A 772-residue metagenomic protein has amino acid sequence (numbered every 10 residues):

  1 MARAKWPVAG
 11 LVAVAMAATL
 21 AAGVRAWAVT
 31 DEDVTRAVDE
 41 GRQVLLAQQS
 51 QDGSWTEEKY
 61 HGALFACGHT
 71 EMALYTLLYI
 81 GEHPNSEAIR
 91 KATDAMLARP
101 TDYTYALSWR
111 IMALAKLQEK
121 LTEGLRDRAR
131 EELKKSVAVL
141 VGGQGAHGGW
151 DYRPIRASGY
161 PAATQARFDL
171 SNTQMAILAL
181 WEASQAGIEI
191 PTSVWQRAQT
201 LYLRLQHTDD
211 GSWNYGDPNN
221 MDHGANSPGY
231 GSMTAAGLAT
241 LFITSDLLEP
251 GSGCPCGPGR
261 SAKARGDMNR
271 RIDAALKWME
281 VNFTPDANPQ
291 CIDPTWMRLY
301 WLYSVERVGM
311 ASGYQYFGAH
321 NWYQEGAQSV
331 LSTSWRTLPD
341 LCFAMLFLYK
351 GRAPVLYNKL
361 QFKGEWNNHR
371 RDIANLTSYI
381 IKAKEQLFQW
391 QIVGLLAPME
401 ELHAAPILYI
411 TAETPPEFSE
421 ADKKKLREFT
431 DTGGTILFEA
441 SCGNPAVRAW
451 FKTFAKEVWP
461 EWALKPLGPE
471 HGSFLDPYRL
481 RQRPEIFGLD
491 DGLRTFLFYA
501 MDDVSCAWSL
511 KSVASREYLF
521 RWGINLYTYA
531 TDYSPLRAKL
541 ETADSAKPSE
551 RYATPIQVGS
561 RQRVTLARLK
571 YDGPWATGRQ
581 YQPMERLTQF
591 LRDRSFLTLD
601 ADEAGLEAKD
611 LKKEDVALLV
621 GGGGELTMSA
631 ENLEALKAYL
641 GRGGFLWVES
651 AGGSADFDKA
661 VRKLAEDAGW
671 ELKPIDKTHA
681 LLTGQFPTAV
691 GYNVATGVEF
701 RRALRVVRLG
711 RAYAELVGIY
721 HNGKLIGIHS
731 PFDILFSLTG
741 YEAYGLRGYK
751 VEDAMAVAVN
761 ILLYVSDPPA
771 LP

Functional and structural regions predicted by a protein language model:
M1-A13: Bacterial N-terminal signal peptides that target proteins for export
G10-A22: Bacterial N-terminal signal peptides
W27-E40, S54-A88, R99-Q196, R204-E325 (+1 more regions): An alpha-helical repeat/solenoid feature that recognizes helix-turn-helix modules
Y75, R110-M112, V141, G149-D151 (+14 more regions): Structural recognition of the beta-strand scaffold that forms the well-ordered cores of secreted hydrolase catalytic
I80-H83, T101-T104, K116-E119, A146-G148 (+21 more regions): Solvent-exposed loop/turn segments at secondary-structure junctions within structured extracellular/periplasmic domains
R167-D169, I407-R448, V616-D658: Short alpha-beta junction capping motif
K350-I407, T411-T414, V504, K511-V616 (+3 more regions): Aromatic-Pro/Gly-enriched surface loop or interdomain linker that acts as a lid/target-recognition segment
N444-T531, T542, S549-E550, Q562-T565 (+4 more regions): An acidic, glycine-rich "communication" segment
